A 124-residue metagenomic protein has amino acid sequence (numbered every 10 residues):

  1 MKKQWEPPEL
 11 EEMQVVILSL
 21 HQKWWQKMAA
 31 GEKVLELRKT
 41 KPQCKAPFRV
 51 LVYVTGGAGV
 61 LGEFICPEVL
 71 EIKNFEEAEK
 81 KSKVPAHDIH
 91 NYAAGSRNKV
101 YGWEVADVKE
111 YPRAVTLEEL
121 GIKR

Functional and structural regions predicted by a protein language model:
K2-R124: Structured alpha/beta reader/binder surfaces that contact nucleic acids or chromatin modification marks
